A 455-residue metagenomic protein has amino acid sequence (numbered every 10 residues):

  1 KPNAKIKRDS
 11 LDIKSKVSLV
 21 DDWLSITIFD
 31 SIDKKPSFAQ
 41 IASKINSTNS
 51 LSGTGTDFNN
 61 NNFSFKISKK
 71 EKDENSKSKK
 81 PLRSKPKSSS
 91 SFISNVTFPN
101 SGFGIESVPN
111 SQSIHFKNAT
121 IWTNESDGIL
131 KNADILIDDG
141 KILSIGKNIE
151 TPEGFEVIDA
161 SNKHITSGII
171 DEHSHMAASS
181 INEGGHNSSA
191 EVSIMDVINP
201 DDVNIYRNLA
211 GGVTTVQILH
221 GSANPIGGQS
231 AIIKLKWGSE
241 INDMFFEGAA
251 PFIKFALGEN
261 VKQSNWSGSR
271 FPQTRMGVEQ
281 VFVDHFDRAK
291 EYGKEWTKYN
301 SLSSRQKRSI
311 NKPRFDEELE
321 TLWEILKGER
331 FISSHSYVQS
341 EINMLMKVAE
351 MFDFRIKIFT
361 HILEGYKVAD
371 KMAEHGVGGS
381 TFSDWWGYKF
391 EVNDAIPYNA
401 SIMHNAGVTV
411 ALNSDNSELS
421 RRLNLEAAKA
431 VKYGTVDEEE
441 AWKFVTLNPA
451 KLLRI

Functional and structural regions predicted by a protein language model:
K1-K5, L51-F63, I114-W122: Tryptophan-anchored aromatic micro-motifs
K1-Q40: Central antiparallel beta-sheet cores of small beta-barrel/beta-sandwich binding domains
K14-S18, I45-N100: Edge beta-strand at a domain terminus
E71-D73, A160-R308: Divalent-metal coordination cores built from histidine and acidic residues
G104-I105, N110, I181-E183, N187-V192 (+3 more regions): His/Asp/Glu-enriched, well-ordered alpha-helical/loop segment that forms or immediately abuts the divalent-metal
A119, I135, G140, N162 (+7 more regions): Divalent metal-coordination and catalytic microenvironments
D127-T166: Histidine-rich, glycine-flanked metal-binding segment
I194, L219, Y299-I396, A411 (+1 more regions): Active-site core of metal-dependent hydrolases
